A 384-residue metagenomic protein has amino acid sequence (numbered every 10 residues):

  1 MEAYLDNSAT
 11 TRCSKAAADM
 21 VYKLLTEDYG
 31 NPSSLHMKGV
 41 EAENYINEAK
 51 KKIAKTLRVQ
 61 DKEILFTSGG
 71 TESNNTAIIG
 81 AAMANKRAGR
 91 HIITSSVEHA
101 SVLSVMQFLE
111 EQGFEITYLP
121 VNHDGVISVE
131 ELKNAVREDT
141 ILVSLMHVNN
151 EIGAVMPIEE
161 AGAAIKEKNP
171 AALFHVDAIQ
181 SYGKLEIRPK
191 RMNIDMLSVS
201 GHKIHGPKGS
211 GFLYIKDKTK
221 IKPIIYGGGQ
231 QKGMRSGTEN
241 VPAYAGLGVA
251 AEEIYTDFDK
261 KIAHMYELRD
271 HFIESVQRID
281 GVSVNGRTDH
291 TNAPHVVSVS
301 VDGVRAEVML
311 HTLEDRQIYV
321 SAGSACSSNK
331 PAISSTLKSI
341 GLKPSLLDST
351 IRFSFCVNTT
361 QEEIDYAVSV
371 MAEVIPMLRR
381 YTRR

Functional and structural regions predicted by a protein language model:
M1-R384: Pyridoxal 5′-phosphate
